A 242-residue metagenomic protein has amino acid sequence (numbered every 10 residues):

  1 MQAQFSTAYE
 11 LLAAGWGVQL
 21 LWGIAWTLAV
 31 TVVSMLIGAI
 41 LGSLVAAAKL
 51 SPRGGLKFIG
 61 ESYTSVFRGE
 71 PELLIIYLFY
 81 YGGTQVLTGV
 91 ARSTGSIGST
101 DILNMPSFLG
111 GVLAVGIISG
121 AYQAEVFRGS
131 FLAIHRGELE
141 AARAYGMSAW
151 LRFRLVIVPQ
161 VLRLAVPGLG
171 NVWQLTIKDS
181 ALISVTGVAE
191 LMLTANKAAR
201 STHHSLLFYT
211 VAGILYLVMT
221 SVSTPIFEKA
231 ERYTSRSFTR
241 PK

Functional and structural regions predicted by a protein language model:
M1-K242: Transmembrane alpha-helices and adjacent helix-loop boundaries
